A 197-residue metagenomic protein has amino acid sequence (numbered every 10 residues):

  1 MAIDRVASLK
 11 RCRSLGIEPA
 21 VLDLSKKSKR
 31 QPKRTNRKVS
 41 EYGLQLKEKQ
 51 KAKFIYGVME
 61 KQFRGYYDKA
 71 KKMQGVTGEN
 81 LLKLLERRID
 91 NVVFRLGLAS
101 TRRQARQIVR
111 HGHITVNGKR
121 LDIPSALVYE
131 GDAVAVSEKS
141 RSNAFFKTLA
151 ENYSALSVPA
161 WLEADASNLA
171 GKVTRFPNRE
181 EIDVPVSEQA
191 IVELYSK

Functional and structural regions predicted by a protein language model:
M1-L96, I123-K197: Ferredoxin-like alpha/beta domains used as RNA- or RNAP-binding modules
R95, R110-H111: Short, intrinsically disordered, mixed-charge
A99-R102: Beta-rich strand-turn-strand
Q104, R120: Residues in the helix-turn-helix
I108-V109, V128: Short, well-ordered loop/turn sites that connect or cap secondary structure elements
